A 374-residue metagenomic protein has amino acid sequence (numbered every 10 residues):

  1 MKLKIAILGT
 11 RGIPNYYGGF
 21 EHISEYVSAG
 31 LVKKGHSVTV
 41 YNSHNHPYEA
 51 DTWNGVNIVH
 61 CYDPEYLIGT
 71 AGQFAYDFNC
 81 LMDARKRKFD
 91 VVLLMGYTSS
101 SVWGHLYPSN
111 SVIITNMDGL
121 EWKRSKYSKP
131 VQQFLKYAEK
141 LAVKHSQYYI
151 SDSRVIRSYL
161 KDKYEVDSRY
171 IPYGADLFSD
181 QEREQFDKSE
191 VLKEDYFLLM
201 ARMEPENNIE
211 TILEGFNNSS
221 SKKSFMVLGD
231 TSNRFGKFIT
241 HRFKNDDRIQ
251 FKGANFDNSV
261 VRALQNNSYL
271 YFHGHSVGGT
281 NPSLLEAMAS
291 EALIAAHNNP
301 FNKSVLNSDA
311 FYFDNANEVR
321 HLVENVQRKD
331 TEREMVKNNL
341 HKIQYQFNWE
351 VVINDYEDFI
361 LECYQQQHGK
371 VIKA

Functional and structural regions predicted by a protein language model:
K2-L3, T10-Y16, G30-I68, V155-R157 (+2 more regions): N-terminal strand-loop element at the rim of the active site of nucleotide-sugar-dependent glycosyltransferases
A6, S189-N207, L213-S220, F225-M226: Conserved donor-binding/catalytic core segment of Leloir-type glycosyltransferases
H46, M200, K223-K237, Q250-A254: Glycosyltransferase donor-sugar binding loop
G72-R85, F89-M117, G279: An aromatic- and histidine-rich active-site surface loop
M82, V131-Y149: Membrane-proximal helix-turn-helix segments that form the acceptor-binding/catalytic region of lipid-linked
L270, A289-A296: Short hydrophobic beta-strand element within catalytic cores of glycosyltransferases and related nucleotide-activated
H275-S276: Aromatic "clamp/platform" in nucleotide-sugar-dependent glycosyltransferases that forms part of the donor/acceptor
K303-N325: Change "using UDP/GDP/dTDP sugars" to "using nucleotide sugars
